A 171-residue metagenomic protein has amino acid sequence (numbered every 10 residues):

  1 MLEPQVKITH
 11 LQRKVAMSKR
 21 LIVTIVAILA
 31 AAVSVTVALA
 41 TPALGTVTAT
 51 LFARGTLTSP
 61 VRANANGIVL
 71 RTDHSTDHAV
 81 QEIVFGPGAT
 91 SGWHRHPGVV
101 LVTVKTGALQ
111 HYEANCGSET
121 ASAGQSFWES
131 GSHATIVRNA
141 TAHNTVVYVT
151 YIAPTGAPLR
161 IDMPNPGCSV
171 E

Functional and structural regions predicted by a protein language model:
V6-K14, S18-T24, A32-D77, T120 (+2 more regions): A short, N-terminal "cap"/entry segment at the start of jelly-roll beta-barrel domains of the cupin/DSBH fold
D73, S91, H111, G117-S118 (+2 more regions): Membrane-topology and secretion signals of cell-surface/extracellular proteins
D73-T76, G88-T103: A short beta-loop-beta micro-motif enriched in histidine and acidic residues
V80-E82, L101, S126-W128, V149: Conserved hydrophobic/aromatic beta-strand scaffold that supports enzyme active sites
F85, A114-S132: Short acidic-glycine-tyrosine-enriched beta hairpin
S91-H96, E113, R138-A140: Short histidine-centered beta-strand/loop micro-motifs that create catalytic or ligand/metal-coordination sites
H96-C116, Q125: Glycine- and acidic-residue-biased ligand/ion/polar-headgroup-sensing regions
G117, G131-P158: Ligand-binding loop in jelly-roll beta-barrel domains
